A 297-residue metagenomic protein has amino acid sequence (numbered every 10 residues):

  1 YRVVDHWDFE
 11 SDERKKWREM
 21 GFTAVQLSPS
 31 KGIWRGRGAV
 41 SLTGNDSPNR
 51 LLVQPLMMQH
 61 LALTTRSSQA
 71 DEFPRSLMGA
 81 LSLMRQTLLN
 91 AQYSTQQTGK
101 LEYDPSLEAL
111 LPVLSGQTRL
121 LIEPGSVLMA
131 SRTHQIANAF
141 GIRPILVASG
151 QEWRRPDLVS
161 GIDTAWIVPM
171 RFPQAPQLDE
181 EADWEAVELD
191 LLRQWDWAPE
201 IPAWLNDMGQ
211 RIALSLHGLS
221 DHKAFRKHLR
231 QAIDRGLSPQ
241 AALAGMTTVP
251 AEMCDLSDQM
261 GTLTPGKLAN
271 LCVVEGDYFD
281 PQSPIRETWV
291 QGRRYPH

Functional and structural regions predicted by a protein language model:
Y1-K15: Aromatic/His-enriched, Gly/Pro-containing loop or helix-boundary segments that lie immediately adjacent to catalytic
E13-I145: Polyanionic/metal-chelating signatures
S28, E123-G125, V147-S149, I167-R171 (+2 more regions): Generic beta-strand/beta-sheet core signal
L51, R155-L158, A175-A182: Short, charged, surface-exposed secondary-structure boundary motifs
R119, P169-E275: His/Asp/Glu-enriched, well-ordered alpha-helical/loop segment that forms or immediately abuts the divalent-metal
V127-M129, G150-R154, V249-A251: Short acidic loop-to-helix transition motifs that present clustered carboxylates
A137-R143, S160-I167, G209-R211: Glycine-enriched alpha-helix->loop->beta-strand junction motifs that scaffold or abut catalytic
E252, T264-H297: C-terminal cap of metal-dependent C-N hydrolases
